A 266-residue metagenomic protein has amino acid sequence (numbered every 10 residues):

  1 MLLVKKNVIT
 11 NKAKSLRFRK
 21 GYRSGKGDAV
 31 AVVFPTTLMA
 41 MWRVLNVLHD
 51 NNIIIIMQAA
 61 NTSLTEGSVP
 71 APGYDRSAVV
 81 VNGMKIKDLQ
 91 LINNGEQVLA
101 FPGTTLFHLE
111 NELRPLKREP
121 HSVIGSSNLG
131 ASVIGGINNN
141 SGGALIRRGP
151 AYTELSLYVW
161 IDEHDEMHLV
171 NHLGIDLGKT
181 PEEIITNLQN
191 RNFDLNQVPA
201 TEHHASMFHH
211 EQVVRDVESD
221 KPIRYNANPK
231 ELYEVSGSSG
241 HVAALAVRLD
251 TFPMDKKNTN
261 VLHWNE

Functional and structural regions predicted by a protein language model:
M1-N46, D50, T62-L99, S126 (+2 more regions): N-terminal flexible segment immediately upstream of the FAD-binding catalytic core in FAD-dependent oxidoreductases
L38-M41, L106, P150: Residues at or immediately preceding the N-termini of alpha-helices
V44, L109-E112: Hydrophobic side chains in well-ordered alpha-helices
I55, P120-S122: Hydrophobic beta-strand scaffold residues
Q58: Conserved PLP cofactor-binding pocket of PLP-dependent enzymes
G103: Extended, alpha-helix-rich binding/interface surfaces that flank or overlap catalytic cores and mediate recognition
S122-E266: FAD-binding subdomain of flavoenzyme oxidoreductases
